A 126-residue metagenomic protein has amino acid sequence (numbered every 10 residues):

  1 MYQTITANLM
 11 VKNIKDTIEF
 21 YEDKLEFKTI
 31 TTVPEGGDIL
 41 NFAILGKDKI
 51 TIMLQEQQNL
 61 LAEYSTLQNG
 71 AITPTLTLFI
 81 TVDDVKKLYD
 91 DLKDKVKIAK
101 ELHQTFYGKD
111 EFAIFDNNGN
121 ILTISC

Functional and structural regions predicted by a protein language model:
M1-N8, K28-F79, Y89-F115, C126: Vicinal oxygen chelate
T17-E22, L92, D116-G119: Conserved active-site tyrosine of GNAT-family acetyltransferases
I121-I124: Short glycine-/small-residue motifs
